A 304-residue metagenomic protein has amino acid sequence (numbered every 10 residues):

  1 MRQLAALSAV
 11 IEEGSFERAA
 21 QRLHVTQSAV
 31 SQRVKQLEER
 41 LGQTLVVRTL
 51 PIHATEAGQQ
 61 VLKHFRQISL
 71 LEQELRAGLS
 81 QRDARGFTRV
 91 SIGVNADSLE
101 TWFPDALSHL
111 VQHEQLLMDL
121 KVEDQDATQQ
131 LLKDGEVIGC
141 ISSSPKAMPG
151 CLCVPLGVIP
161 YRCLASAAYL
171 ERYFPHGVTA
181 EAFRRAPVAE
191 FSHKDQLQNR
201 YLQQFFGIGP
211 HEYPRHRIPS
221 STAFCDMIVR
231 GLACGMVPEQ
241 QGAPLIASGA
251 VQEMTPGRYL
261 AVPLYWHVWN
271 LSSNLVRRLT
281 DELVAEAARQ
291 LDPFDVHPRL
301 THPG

Functional and structural regions predicted by a protein language model:
S8-H24: Short helix-boundary/capping micro-motifs
E13, R22, Q36-T44: Residue cluster at the C-terminal edge of the helix-turn-helix DNA-binding motif
T26, R33-Q36: Residues within the DNA-recognition helix of helix-turn-helix
E38-E56: A short LG(V/I)-centered, amphipathic sequence patch enriched for acidic residue(s) preceding the LG motif
R40-L41, V61-D83, L283, Q290: Alpha-helical linker/hinge and terminal dimerization helices associated with HTH transcriptional regulators
R85-P149: Central regulatory/effector-binding core of bacterial HTH transcription factors
C153-L232, I246-Y259, R289-G304: C-terminal regulatory
P256-L300: A late-sequence structural motif
